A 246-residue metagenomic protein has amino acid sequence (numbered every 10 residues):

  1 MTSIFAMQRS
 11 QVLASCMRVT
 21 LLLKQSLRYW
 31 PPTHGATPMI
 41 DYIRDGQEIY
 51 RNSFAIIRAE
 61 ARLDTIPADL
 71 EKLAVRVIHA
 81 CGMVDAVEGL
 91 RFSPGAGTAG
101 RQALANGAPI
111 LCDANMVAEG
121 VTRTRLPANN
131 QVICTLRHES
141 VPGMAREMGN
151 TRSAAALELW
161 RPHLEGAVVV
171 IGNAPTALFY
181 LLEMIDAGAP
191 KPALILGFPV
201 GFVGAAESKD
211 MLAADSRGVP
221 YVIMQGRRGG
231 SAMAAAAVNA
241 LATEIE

Functional and structural regions predicted by a protein language model:
Q8: Detector for the Zn2+-coordinating histidines of canonical Cys2His2
E88-A103: A short, well-structured juxtamembrane/interface segment
D113, L196-G197, A237: Buried hydrophobic positions in well-ordered alpha/beta secondary-structure cores of metabolic enzymes
R125-L164: Long, charge-dense
T151-S208: Long, charge-patterned amphipathic alpha-helical coiled-coil/hairpin "stalk" segments used as oligomerization
V203-E246: C-terminal functional extensions of proteins
